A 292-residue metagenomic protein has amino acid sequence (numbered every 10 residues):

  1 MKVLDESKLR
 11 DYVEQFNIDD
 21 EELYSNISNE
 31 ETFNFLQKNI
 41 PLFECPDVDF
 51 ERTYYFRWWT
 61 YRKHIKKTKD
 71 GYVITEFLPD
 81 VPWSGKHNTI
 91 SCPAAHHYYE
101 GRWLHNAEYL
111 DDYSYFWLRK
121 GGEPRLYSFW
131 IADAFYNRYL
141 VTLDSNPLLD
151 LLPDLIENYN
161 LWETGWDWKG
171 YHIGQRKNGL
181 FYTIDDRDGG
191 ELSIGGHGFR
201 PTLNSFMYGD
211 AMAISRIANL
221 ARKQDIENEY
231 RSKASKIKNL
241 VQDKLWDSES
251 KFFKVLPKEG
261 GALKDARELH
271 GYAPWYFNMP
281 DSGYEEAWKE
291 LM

Functional and structural regions predicted by a protein language model:
K2-V3, R52: Eukaryotic PEST-like, Ser/Thr/Pro-rich intrinsically disordered regions enriched for SP/TP/PP repeats and acidic
V3-Y24, Y115, G121-F129, E163-S232 (+2 more regions): The feature captures the catalytic groove of carbohydrate-active enzymes
Q15-L152, I156, K254, E259 (+1 more regions): Substrate-binding groove/exosite segments of carbohydrate-active enzymes
Y54, W58-Y61, L155, E227-L245: Short amphipathic alpha-helical coiled-coil/interface segments
I65-D70, H105, T164-L180, D243-S250 (+1 more regions): Proline-centered turn/helix-capping motifs that create local helix->coil transitions or kinks
